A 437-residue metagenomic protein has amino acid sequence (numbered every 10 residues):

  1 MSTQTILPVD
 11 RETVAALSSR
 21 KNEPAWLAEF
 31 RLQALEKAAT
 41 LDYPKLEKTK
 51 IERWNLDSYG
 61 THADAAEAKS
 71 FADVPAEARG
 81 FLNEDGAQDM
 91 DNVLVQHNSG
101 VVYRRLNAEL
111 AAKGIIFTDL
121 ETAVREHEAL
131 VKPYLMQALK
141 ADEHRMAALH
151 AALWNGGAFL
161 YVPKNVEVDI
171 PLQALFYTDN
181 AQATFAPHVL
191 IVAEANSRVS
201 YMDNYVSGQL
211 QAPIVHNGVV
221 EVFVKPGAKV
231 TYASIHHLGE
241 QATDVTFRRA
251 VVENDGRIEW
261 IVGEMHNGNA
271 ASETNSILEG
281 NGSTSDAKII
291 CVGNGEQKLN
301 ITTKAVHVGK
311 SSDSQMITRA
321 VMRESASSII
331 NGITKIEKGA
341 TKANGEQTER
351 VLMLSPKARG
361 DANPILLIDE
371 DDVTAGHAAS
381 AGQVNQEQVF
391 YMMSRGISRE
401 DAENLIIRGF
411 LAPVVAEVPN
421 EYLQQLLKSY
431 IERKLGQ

Functional and structural regions predicted by a protein language model:
S2-A148, I317-R323: N-terminal amphipathic, basic helical "cap/leader" segment at the start of enzyme domains
E109-I397, L411, V415-Q437: Conserved beta-strand/loop scaffold segments within soluble protein domains that form the structured core and edges
